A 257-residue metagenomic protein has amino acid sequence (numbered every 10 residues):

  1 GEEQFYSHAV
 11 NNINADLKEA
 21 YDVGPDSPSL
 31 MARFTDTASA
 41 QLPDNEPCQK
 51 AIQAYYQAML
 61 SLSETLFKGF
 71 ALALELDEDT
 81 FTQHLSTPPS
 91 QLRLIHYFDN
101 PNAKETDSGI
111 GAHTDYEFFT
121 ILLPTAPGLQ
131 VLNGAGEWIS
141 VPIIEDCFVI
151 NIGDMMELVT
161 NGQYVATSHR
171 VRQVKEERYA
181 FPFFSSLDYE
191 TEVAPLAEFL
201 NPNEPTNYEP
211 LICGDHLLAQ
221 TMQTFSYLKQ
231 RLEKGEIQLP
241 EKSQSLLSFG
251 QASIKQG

Functional and structural regions predicted by a protein language model:
G1-G257: Peripheral, non-catalytic segments flanking oxidoreductase cores
